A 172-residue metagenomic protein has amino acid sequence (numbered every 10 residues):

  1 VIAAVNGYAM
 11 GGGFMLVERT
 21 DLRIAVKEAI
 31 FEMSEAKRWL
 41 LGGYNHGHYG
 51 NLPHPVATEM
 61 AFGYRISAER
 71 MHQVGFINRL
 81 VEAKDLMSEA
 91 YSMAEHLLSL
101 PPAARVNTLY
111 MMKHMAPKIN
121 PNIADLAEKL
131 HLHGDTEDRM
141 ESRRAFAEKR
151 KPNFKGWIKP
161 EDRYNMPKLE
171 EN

Functional and structural regions predicted by a protein language model:
V1-R105: Crotonase-fold acyl-CoA enzyme core
I24-A29, I77-A124, E137, F154-E171: C-terminal long alpha-helix characteristic of the crotonase
G43-H46, A94, M112, I123-L130 (+2 more regions): Hydrophobic alpha-helical core bundles mediating ligand binding, dimerization, or RNAP-core interactions
H54-T58, R105-T108, A127, R139-R143: A general structural signal for well-ordered alpha-helical segments in protein cores
M60-A61, M111, M115, E128-G134: Helix-loop "lid/cap" segments that line or gate small-molecule binding pockets
